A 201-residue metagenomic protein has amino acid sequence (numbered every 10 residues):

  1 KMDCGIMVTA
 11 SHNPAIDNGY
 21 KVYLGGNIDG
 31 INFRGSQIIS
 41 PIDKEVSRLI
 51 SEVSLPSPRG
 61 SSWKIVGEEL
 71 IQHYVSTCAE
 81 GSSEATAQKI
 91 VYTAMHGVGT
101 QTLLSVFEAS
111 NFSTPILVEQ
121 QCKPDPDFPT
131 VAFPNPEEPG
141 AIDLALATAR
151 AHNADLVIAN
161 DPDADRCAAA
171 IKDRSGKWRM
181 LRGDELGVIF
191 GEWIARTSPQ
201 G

Functional and structural regions predicted by a protein language model:
K1-I28: Ferredoxin-reductase
D3, E84-A85, E108-L117, T148-V157 (+2 more regions): Secondary-structure transition/capping motifs at alpha-helix termini and the adjoining loop/turn into the next element
G5-M7, K21-Y23, V91-T93, I116-L117 (+3 more regions): Structured core elements
N13-I16, V98-T100, P124-D127, L156 (+2 more regions): Flexible loop/turn segments at secondary-structure boundaries
N18-D143, A147-A149: Gly/Ser/Thr-enriched, mixed-charge loops and adjacent short helices that form phosphate/oxyanion-binding elements
P41-K44, R48-E69, K172-G201: Proline/glycine-rich low-complexity loops and linkers
G99-L103, A141-I171, R182-I194: Extended, hydrophobic alpha-helical segments in both membrane/secreted and soluble proteins
